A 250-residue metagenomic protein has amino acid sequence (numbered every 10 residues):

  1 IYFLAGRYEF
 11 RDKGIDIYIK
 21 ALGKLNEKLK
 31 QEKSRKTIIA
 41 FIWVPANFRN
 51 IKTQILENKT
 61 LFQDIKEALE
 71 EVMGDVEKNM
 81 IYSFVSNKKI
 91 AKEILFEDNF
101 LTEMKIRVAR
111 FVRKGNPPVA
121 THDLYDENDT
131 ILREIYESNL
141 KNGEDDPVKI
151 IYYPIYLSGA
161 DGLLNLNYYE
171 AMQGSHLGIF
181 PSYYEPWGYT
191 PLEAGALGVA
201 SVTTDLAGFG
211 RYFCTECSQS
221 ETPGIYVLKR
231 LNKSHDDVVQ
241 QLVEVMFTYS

Functional and structural regions predicted by a protein language model:
I1-Y169: Conserved catalytic-core segment of nucleotide-activated headgroup transferases in glycan assembly
I1-Y2, D16, T37-F41, K149-I150 (+4 more regions): Beta-sheet entry/capping signal
R11, K24-Q31, A46-R49, L177 (+4 more regions): Short, well-ordered loop/turn and helix-capping segments at boundaries between secondary-structure elements and domains
D16-E27, E170-Q173, L192, Q240 (+1 more regions): A broad, structural surface signal
N26-K30, D64-L69, S175-G178, T203-L206 (+2 more regions): Glycine-rich loops and low-complexity Gly/Arg-rich segments that provide flexible linkers or classic glycine-based
S34-R35, E144, M172-Q173, G195 (+1 more regions): A structural signal for short secondary-structure junctions
Y169-P186: Acidic donor-binding loop of glycosyltransferase active sites
P181-S250: Catalytic binding pocket for nucleotide-activated donors in carbohydrate/polymer assembly enzymes
